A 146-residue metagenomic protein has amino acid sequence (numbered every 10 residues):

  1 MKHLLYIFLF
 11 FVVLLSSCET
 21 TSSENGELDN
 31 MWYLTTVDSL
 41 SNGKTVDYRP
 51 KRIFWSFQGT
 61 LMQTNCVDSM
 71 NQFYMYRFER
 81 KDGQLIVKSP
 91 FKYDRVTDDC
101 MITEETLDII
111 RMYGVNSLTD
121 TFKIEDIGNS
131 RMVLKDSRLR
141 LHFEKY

Functional and structural regions predicted by a protein language model:
M1-K2, E19: N-terminal hydrophobic targeting signals that begin at the initiator methionine
K2-L9: Sec-dependent signal peptide recognition, specifically the positively charged N-region followed immediately by
L14-S17: C-terminal motif of bacterial Sec signal peptides marking the signal peptidase cleavage site
E19-N25: Bacterial lipoprotein signal-peptidase II cleavage site
W32-Y33: Short beta-strand edge/turn micro-motifs at domain boundaries
D38-G43, Y48-R49, T60-I127: Contiguous, well-ordered beta-strand patches that form the walls/edges of small beta-barrel/beta-sandwich domains
M75-G83, I127-Y146: Edge beta-strand at a domain terminus
